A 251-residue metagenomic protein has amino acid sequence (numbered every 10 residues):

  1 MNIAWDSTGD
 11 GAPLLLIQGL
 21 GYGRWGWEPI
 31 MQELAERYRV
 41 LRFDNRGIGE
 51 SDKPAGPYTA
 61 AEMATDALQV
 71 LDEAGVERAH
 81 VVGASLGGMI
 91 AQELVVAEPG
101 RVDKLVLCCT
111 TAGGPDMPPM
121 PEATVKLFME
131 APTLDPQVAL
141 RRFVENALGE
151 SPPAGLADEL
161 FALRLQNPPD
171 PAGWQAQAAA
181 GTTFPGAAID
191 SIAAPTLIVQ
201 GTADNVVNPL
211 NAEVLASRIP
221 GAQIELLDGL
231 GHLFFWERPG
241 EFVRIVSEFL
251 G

Functional and structural regions predicted by a protein language model:
A4-G56: Conserved HGGG/HGGXW glycine-rich cap/lid loop of the alpha/beta-hydrolase fold
Q32, L41-R42, R46-V82, R244: Active-site loop/oxyanion-hole signature of alpha/beta-hydrolase fold enzymes
V96, D103-P132: Flexible "cap/lid" loop of the alpha/beta hydrolase fold
P136-I189: Conserved alpha/beta-hydrolase catalytic His-Asp/Glu region
I192, I198-Q200, D204: Short beta-strand/loop motif that positions the catalytic acidic residue of the alpha/beta-hydrolase fold
N205-N211: Conserved alpha/beta-hydrolase "acid-adjacent" motif
E213-L233: Catalytic histidine neighborhood in serine/cysteine hydrolases with alpha/beta-hydrolase-type architecture
L230-V243: Catalytic histidine-centered segment of alpha/beta-hydrolase-like enzymes
